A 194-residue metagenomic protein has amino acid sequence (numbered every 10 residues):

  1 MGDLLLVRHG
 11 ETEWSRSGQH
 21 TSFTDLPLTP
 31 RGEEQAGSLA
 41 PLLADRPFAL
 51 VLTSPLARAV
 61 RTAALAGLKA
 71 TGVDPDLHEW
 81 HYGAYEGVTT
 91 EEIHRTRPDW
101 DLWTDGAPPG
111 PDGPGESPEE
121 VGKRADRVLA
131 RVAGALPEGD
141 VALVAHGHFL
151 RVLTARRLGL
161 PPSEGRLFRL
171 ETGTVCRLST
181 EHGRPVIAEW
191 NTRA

Functional and structural regions predicted by a protein language model:
M1-G2, W80-E92, G134-D140, A155-A194: Acidic, low-complexity terminal tails and accessory targeting/binding regions of phosphate-metabolizing enzymes
D3-H9, L143: Short, hydrophobic/glycine-enriched beta-strand segments
R8-T62, P111-D126: Loop-to-helix element that buttresses phosphate recognition and phosphoryl-transfer chemistry
T12, F149-L150: Short active-site segment of divalent metal-dependent hydrolases/proteases that encodes the spacing between
S38-D101: Phosphate-coordination/substrate-recognition cap region in phosphate-metabolizing enzymes
L65, V152, R156: Active-site signature of alpha/beta-hydrolase-fold catalytic machinery across serine- and Asp/Cys-nucleophile hydrolases
W100-L136: Internal catalytic-core helix/loop-beta-alpha segment that presents or stabilizes conserved functional determinants
H146: Short basic (Lys/Arg) and small-residue
